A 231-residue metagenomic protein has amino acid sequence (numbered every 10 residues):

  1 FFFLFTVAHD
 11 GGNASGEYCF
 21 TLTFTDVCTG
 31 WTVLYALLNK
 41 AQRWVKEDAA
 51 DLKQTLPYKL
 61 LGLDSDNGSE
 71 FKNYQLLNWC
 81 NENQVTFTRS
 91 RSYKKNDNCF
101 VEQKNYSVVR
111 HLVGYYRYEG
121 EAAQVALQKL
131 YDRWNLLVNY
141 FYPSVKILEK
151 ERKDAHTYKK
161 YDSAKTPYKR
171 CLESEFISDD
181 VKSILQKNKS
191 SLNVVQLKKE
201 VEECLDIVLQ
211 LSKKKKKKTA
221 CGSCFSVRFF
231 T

Functional and structural regions predicted by a protein language model:
F1-T32: An active-site-proximal beta-strand-loop segment
F5, G30, L63-D66, V138 (+1 more regions): Short, conserved catalytic/metal-binding motifs centered on acidic residues
E17, T25, L34-P57: Active-site beta-loop-alpha junctions of metal-dependent nucleic acid enzymes, especially the RNase H-like/DDE
T25, D51-P57, Q75-R89: Short, surface-exposed basic-aromatic patches at helix termini and helix-loop junctions that form
S65-N67, F71-C80, F87-V113, V125-Q128 (+2 more regions): RNase H-like two-metal-ion nuclease catalytic core shared by retroviral integrases and related mobile-element nucleases
L112-L127, V145-R152: Short, solvent-exposed helix-loop connector elements
R133-P167: Charged, gly/pro-enriched flexible loop segments at helix/strand junctions
C221-C224: Cysteine-centered motifs
